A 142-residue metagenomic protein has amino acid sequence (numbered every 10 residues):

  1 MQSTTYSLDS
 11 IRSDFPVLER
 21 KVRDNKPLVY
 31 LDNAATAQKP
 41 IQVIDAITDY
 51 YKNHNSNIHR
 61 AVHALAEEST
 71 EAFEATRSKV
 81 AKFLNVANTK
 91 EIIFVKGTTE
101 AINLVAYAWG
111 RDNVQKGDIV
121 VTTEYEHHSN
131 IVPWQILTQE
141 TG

Functional and structural regions predicted by a protein language model:
M1-G142: Pyridoxal 5′-phosphate
